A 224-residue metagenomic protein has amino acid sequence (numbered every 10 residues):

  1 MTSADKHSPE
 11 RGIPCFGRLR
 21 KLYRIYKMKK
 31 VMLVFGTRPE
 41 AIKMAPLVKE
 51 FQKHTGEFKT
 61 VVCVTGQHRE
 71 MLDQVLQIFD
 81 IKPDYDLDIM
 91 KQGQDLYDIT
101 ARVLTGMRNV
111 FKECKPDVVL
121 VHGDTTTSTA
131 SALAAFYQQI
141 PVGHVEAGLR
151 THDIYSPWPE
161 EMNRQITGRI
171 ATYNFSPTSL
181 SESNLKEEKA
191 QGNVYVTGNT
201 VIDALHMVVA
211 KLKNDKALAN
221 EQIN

Functional and structural regions predicted by a protein language model:
T2-H7, G12: Extreme N-terminal basic, low-complexity initiation segments that serve as generic localization/processing leaders
D5-H7, Y23-Y26: Intrinsic-disorder-associated, low-complexity terminal segments enriched in Asp/Asn/His/Tyr and depleted of Lys/Arg
K29: Nucleotide donor/acceptor-binding cores
M32-F35, E40-Q52, V75, D86-K189: Active-site and donor-binding regions of nucleotide-sugar-utilizing enzymes
H54-V61: A generic structural motif
C63-T65, R69-E70, I170-N224: A nucleotide-sugar donor-handling region in carbohydrate enzymes
Q67-K82: N-terminal beta-loop-helix "entrance" segment that forms/cooperates in small-molecule cofactor or anionic ligand
